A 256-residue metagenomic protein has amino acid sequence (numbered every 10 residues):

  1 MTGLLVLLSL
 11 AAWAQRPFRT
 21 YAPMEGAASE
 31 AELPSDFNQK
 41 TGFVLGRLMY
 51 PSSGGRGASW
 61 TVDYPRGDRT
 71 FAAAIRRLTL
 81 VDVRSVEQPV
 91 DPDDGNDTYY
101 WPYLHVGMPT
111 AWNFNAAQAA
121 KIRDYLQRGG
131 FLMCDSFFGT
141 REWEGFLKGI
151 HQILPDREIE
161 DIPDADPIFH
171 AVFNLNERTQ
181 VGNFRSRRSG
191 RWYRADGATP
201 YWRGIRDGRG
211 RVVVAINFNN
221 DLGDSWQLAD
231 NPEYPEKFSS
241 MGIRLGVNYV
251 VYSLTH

Functional and structural regions predicted by a protein language model:
M1-A11: Bacterial N-terminal signal peptides
G3-L5, D36, R206, S240: Sterically constrained small-residue positions within well-ordered secondary structures of folded domains
L8, Q39, I153-P155: Short, structurally constrained coil/turn elements that cap an alpha-helix or connect an alpha-helix to the following
A14-Y103, P109-T110, D221-H256: Aromatic-Pro/Gly-enriched surface loop or interdomain linker that acts as a lid/target-recognition segment
T20-E25, S53-R56, E142-Q227, F238 (+1 more regions): An acidic, glycine-rich "communication" segment
T41-F43, Y99-L104, R128-F131, R157 (+1 more regions): Loop/turn elements at helix/coil->beta-strand transitions in domains of secreted/extracellular proteins
S59-L147, Q152, V181, R185-S186 (+2 more regions): Helical hinge/lid and interdomain linker segments adjacent to catalytic or ligand-binding clefts that mediate domain
D82-R84, F138-E144, P167-A171, A195-G197 (+1 more regions): Low-complexity, flexible helical/coil segments
